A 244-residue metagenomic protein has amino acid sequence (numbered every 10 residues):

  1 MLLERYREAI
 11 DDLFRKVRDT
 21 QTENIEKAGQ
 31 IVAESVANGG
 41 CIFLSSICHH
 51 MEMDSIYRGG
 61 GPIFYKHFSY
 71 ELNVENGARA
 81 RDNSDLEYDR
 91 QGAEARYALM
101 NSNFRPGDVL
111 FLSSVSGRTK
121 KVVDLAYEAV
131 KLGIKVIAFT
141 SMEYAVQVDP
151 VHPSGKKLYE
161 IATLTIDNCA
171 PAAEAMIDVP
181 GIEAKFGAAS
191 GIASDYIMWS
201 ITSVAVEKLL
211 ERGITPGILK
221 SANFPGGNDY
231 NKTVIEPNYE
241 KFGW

Functional and structural regions predicted by a protein language model:
M1-D19: Generic N-terminal amphipathic, Lys/Arg-enriched alpha-helix
L2, N24, A189, A193: Conserved acidic
R15, Q30-E34, Y127: Surface-exposed alpha-helical segments enriched in charged/polar residues
T20-V36: A short, well-structured juxtamembrane/interface segment
N24, N38-I42, G60-I63, E207-W244: Active-site phosphate/pyrophosphate-binding segments
A37-C41, I47-T202: Glycine-rich phosphate-binding loops that contact phosphosugars or nucleotide phosphates
